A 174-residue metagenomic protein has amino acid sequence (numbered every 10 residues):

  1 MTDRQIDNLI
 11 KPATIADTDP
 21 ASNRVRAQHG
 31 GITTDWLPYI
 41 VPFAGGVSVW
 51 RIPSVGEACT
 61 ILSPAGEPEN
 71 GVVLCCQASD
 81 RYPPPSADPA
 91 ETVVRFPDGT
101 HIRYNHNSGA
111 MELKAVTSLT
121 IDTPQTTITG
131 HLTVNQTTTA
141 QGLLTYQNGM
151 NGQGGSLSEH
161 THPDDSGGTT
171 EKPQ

Functional and structural regions predicted by a protein language model:
M1-S108, T169-T170, Q174: Exposed beta-strand/loop interface patches that mediate assembly or binding
Y104, M111-I128, L132-H160: Low-complexity, small-hydrophobic/phenylalanine-enriched stretches that adopt extended beta/coil conformations used
S158-Q174: Protruding loop/beta-arch "assembly-hinge" segments enriched in small, turn-prone residues
